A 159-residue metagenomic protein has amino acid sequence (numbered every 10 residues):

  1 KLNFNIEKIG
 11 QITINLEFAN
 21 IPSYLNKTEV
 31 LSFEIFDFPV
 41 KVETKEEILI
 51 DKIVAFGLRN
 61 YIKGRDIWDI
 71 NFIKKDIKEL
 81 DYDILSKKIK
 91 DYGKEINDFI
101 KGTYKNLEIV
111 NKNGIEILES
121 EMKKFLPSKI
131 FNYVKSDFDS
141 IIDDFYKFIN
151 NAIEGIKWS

Functional and structural regions predicted by a protein language model:
K1-S159: Structured mid-to-C-terminal alpha-helical surface segments
